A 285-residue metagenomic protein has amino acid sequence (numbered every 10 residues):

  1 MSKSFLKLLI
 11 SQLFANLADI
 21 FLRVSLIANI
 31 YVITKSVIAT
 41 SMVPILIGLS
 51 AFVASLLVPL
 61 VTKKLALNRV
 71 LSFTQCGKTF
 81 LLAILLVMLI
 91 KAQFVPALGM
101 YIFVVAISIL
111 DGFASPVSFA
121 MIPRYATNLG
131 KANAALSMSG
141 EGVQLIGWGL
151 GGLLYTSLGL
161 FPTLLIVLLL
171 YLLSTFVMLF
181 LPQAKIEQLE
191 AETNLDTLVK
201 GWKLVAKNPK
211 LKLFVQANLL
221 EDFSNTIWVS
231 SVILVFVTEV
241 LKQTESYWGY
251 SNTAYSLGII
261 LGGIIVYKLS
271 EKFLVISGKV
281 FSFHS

Functional and structural regions predicted by a protein language model:
M1-F5, Q183-A217: Juxtamembrane intracellular "pre-TM" segments in multi-pass secondary transporters
K7-V24, I47-T62, L71-T79, G99-T156 (+4 more regions): Substrate-agnostic recognition of the 12-TM MFS/MFS-like secondary transporter fold
L22-S25, N29, K35-S41, A134 (+1 more regions): Small-residue hotspots at the loop-to-helix junctions and early N-terminal turns of transmembrane alpha-helices
S25-T34, L85-A92, I146-I166, L234-V235 (+1 more regions): Transmembrane alpha-helix termini and helix-breaking/packing motifs in multi-pass membrane transporters
S41-V43, V53-V70, T74-K78, I84 (+1 more regions): C-terminal transmembrane bundle of multi-pass solute transporters/carriers
V87-F103: Helix-loop junctions at membrane interfaces in 12-TM secondary transporters
A120, R124, L164, L168-T193 (+1 more regions): Helix-loop junctions on the cytosolic side of multi-pass membrane transporters, especially the intracellular loop
L160-P162, K203-G263: A single, central transmembrane helix in multi-pass transporters
